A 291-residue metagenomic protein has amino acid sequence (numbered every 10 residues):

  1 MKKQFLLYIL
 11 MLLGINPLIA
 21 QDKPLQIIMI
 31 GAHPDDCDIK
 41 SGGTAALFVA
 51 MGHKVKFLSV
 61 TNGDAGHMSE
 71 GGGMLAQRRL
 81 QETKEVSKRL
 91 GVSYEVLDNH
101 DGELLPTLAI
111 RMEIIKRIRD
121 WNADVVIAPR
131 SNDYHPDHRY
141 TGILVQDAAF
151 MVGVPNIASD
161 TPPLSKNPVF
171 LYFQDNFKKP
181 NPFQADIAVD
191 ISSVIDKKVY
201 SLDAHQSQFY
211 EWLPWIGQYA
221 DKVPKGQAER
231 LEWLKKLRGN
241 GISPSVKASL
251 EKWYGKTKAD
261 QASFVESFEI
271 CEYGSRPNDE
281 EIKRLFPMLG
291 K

Functional and structural regions predicted by a protein language model:
Q4-G14: Sec-dependent N-terminal signal peptides
I19-W121, I143, M151, S159-P162: Active-site rim/loop-helix segments in enzyme catalytic domains that contact anionic ligands
G63, S131, D175: Flexible loop residues that form catalytic and substrate-binding hotspots at small-molecule/glycan-binding clefts
H67-E70, N181-A185: Short acidic, glycine/proline-rich loop/turn micro-motifs
I114-N132, P136, T141: Proline-aspartate-enriched helix->loop->beta-strand connector
H135, R139-P155: A mobile, often basic/glycine-rich helix-loop segment that functions as the active-site lid/recognition loop
N156-S159, L164-K166, N181, I187-K291: C-terminal accessory domains and tails appended to enzymatic cores
S165-D175: Extended hydrophobic secondary-structure segments that form protein cores and membrane-embedded regions
